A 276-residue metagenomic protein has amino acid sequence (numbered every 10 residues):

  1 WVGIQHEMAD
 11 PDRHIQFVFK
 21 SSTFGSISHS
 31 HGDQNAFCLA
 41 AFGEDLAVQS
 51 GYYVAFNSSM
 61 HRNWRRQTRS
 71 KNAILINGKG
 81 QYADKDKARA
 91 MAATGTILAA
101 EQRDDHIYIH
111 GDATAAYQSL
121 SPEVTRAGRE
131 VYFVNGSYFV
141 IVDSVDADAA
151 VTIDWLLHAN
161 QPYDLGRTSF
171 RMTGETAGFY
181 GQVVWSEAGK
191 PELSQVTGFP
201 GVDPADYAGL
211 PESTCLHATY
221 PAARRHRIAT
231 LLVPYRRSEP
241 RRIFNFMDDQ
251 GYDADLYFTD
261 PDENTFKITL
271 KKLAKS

Functional and structural regions predicted by a protein language model:
W1-R65: Internal mixed beta-strand/loop scaffold within catalytic domains of large alpha/beta enzymes
Y53, N57-S276: CBM-like, beta-strand-rich accessory domains located in the C-terminal region of large, secreted polysaccharide-active
